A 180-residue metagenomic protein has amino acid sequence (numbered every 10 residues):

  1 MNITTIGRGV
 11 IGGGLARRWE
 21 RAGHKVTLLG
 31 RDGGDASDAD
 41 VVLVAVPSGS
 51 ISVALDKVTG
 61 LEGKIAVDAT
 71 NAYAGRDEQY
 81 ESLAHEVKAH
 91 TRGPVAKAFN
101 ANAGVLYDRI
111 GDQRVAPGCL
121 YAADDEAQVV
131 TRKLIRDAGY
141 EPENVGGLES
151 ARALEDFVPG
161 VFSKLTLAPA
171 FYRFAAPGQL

Functional and structural regions predicted by a protein language model:
M1-G34, D38: NAD(P)+-binding Rossmann beta1-loop-alpha1 motif at the extreme N-terminus of oxidoreductases
I3-T5, V44, Y121: Hydrophobic Val/Ile/Leu positions in short beta-strands of Rossmann-like dinucleotide-binding domains
L29, P94-N100, E143-G147: General beta-strand structural signal in soluble alpha/beta enzymes
G33-I65, A69-A74: Rossmann-like NAD(P)-binding element
L61-E62, T91, A138: Short, structured coil segments at secondary-structure junctions
T70-Q113: Rossmann-fold NAD(P)-binding glycine/threonine-rich loop
P117-L180: Active-site-lining helix/loop region of Rossmann-like oxidoreductase modules
